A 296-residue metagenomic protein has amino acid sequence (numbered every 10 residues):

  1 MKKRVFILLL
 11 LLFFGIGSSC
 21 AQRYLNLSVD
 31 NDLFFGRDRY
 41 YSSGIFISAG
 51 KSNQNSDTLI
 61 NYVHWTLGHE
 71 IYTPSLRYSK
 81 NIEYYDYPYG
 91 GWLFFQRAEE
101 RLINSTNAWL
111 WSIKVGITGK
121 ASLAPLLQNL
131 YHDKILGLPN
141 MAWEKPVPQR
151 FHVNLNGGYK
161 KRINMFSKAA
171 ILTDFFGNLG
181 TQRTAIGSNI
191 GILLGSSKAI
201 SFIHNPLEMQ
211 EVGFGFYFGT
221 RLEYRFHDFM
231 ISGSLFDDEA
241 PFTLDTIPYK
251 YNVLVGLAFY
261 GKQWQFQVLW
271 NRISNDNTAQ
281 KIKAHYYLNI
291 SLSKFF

Functional and structural regions predicted by a protein language model:
M1-Y24, F296: Bacterial Sec-dependent N-terminal signal peptides
A21-Q22, N53-Y62, L102-L110, R162-I171 (+1 more regions): Short loop/turn motifs that connect adjacent beta-strands in outer-membrane beta-barrel proteins
L25-N31, W65-I71, I113-G119, T173-T181 (+3 more regions): Transmembrane beta-barrel strands of outer-membrane/channel proteins
N26, D30-Q149, L235-E239: Transmembrane beta-barrel domains of Gram-negative outer membranes and organellar outer membranes
L33-F35, N53-N55, I71-R77, G119-P125 (+5 more regions): Gram-negative outer-membrane beta-barrel proteins
R39-I45, N61, Y89-L93, W109 (+5 more regions): Residues that define the transmembrane beta-barrel architecture of outer-membrane proteins
I45-K51, L67, F95-R101, V115-I117 (+6 more regions): Residues on the lipid-exposed face of transmembrane beta-strands in outer-membrane beta-barrel proteins
S75-L76, S197-F296: Outer membrane beta-barrel transmembrane domains
